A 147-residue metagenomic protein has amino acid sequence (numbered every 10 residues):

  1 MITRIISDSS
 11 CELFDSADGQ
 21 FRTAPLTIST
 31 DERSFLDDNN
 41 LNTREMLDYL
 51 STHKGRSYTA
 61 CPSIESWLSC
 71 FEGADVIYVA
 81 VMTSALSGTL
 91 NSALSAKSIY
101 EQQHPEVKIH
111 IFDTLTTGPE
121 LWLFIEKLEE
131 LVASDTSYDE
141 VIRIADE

Functional and structural regions predicted by a protein language model:
M1-I2, D18-G19, G73-V76, P105-K108: Short coil/turn connectors at secondary-structure junctions
I2-C61, S66: N-terminal glycine-rich anion-binding loop in soluble enzyme alpha/beta folds
E65-I77: Glycine-rich phosphate/diphosphate-binding loops that line cofactor/substrate pockets in enzymes
V76-S84, H110-D113, K127: Short glycine-rich or small-residue beta-strand-to-loop segments that form or flank ligand, phosphate, metal/Fe-S
M82-Q103, W122-E126: Short Gly/Thr/Asp-enriched flexible loops that form oxyanion-binding sites at enzyme active sites
K97-G118, S134-Y138: Short, acidic/small-residue loops that bind anionic groups at enzyme active sites
L115-E130: Glycine-rich phosphate-binding/hydrolytic loop that grips phosphoryl groups
K127-E147: Internal, active-site/partner-interface "lid" segment
